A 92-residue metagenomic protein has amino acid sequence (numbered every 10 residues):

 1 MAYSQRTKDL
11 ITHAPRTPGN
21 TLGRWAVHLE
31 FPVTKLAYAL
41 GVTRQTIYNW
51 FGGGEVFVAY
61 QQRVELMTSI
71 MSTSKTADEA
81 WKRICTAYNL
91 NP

Functional and structural regions predicted by a protein language model:
A2-Y3, I11, K75-P92: Short, charged recognition helix plus adjacent turn of helix-turn-helix-like nucleic-acid-binding domains
Y3-L29: A short, Lys/Arg-rich alpha-helix, primarily the initiator
P15, V33, F57-Q61: Alpha-helix N-cap/helix-initiation sites
W25, A39, W50: Residues in the recognition helix of alpha-helical DNA-binding motifs
K35-A37: Short alpha-helical "recognition helix" segments of helix-turn-helix
V42-F57: Recognition helix of helix-turn-helix/homeodomain-like DNA-binding domains that insert into the DNA major groove
A59-D78: DNA major-groove recognition helix of helix-turn-helix/homeodomain DNA-binding modules
